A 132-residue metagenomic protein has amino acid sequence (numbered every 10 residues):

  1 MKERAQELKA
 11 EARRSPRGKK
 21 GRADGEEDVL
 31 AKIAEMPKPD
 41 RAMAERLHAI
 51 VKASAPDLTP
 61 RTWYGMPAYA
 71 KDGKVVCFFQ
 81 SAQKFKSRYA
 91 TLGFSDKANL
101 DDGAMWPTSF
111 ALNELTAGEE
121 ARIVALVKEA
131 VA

Functional and structural regions predicted by a protein language model:
K2-A132: Charge-dense, helix-prone N-terminal extensions
